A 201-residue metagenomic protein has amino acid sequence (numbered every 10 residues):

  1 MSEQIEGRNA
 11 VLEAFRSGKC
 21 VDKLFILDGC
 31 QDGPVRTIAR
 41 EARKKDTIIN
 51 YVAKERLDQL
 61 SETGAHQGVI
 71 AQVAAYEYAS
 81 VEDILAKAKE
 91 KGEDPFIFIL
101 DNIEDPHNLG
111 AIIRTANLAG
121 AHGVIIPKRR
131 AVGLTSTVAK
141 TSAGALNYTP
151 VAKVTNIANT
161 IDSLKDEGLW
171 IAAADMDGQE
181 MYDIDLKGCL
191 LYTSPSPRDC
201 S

Functional and structural regions predicted by a protein language model:
M1-K87: N-terminal positively charged helical leader segments and presequences
R16-K19, K89-D183: RNA substrate-binding interface of SAM-dependent RNA methyltransferases
L60-E62, Y182-L186: Acidic pyrophosphate-coordinating catalytic loop
Q72-Y76, R129, S194: Generic beta-structure capping elements
K187-L191: A contiguous loop/helix-start segment that scaffolds small-molecule binding in enzyme catalytic cores
Y192, P197-S201: Single conserved hydrophobic/aromatic residue that forms the stacking wall/gate of nucleotide- or nucleobase-binding
